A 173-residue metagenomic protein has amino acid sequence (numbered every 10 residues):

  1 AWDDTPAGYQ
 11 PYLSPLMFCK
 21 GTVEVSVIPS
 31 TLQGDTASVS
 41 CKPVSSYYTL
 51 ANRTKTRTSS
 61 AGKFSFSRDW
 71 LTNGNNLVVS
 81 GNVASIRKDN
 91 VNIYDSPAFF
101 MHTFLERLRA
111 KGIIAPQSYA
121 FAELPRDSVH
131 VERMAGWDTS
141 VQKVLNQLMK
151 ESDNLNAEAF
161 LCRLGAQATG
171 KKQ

Functional and structural regions predicted by a protein language model:
A1-Q173: Conserved serine DD-peptidase/penicillin-binding transpeptidase domain and beta-lactam-recognizing active-site
